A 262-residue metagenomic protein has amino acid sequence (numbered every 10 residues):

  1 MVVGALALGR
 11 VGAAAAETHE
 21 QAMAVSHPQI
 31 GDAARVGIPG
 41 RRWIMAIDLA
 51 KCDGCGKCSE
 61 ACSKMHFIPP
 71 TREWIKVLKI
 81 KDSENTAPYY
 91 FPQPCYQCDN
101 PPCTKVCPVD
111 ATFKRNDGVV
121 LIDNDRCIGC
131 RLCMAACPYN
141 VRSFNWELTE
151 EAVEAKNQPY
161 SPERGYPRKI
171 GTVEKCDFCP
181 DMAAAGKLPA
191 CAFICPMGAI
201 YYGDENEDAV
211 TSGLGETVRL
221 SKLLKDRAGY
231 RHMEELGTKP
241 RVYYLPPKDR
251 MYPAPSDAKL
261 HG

Functional and structural regions predicted by a protein language model:
M1-G262: Non-ligating segments of multi-cofactor redox enzymes
